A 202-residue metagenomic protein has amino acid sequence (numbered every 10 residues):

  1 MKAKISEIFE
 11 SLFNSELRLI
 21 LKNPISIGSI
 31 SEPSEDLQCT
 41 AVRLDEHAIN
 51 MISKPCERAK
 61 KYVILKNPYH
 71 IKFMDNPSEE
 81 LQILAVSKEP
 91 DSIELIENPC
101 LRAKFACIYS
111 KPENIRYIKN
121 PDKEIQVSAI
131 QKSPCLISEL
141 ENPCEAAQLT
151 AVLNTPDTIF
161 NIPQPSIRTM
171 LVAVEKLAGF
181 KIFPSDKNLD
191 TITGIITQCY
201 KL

Functional and structural regions predicted by a protein language model:
K2-L202: Alpha-helical scaffold segments
